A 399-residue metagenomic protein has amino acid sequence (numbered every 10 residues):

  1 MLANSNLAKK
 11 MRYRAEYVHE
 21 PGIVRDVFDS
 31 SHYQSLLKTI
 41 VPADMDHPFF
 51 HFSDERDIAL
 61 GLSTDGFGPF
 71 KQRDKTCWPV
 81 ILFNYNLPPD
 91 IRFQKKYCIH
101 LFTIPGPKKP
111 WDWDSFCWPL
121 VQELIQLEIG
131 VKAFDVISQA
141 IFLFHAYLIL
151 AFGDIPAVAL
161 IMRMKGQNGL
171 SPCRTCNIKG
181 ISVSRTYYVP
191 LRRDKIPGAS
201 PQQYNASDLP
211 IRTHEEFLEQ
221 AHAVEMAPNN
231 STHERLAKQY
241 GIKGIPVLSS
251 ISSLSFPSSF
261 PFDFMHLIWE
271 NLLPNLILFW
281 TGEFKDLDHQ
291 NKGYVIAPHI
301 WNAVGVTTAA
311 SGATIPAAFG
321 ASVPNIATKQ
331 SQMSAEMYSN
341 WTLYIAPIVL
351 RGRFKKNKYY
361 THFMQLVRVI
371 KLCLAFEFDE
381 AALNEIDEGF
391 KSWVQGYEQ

Functional and structural regions predicted by a protein language model:
M1-F67, L124-P347: Charged (Asp/Glu and Lys/Arg) segments that form or flank catalytic channels of large polymer- and nucleotide-handling
K38-A43, H47, H51-F52, R56-G106 (+3 more regions): Acidic, metal-ligating active-site segments
L60, K75, W113, C117 (+7 more regions): Active-site-proximal structural scaffolding
Q72-R73, G106-W113, Q332-A335, R353-K358: Conserved, non-catalytic sequence blocks in retroelement Pol enzymes and Pol-derived host proteins
P79, N84-A133, S184, D194 (+3 more regions): Compact, glycine/acidic-enriched structural inserts
K96-K109, H289, V323-S331, A346-G352 (+1 more regions): Glycine- and acidic
Q122, T175, N340-R351, H362-L372: Short, hydrophobic/amphipathic alpha-helical patches that form generic packing surfaces within helical domains
K358-Q399: Alpha-helical bundle/repeat cores within regulatory domains of eukaryotic proteins
